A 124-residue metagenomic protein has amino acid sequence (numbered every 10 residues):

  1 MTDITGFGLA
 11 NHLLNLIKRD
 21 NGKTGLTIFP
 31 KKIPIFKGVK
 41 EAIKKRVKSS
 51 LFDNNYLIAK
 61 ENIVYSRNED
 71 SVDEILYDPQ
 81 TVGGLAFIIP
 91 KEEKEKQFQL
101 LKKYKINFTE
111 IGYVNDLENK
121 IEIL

Functional and structural regions predicted by a protein language model:
M1-L124: Glycine-/charge-enriched secondary-structure boundary and capping motifs
